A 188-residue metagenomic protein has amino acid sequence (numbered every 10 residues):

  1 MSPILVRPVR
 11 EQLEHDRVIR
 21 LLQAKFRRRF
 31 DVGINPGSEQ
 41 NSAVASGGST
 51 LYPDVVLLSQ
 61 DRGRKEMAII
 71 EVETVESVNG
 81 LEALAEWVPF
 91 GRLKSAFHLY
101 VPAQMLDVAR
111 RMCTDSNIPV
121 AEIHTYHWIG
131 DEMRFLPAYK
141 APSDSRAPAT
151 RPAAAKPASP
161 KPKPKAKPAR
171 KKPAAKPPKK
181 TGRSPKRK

Functional and structural regions predicted by a protein language model:
M1-I69, E76, A138: Active-site metal-binding core of divalent-cation-utilizing nuclease and nuclease-like domains
Q12-L13, V78-W87, N117, P142-A158: Short secondary-structure transition/capping segments
H15, G33-N35, E71-E73, E86 (+2 more regions): Residue-level signal for functionally critical sites in structured catalytic/ligand-binding pockets
V32-I34, L99, T125: A structural preference for short, hydrophobic beta-strand core positions in alpha/beta folds
G33, G37, N41, K94 (+3 more regions): Residue-level detector of solvent-exposed, low-hydrophobicity positions
K65-M67, T74-I123: Catalytic cores of nucleic-acid endonucleases
Q104-A153: Domain-level recognition of nuclease-like catalytic cores that cleave nucleotide substrates
A147-K188: Polybasic, lysine-enriched low-complexity intrinsically disordered terminal tails
